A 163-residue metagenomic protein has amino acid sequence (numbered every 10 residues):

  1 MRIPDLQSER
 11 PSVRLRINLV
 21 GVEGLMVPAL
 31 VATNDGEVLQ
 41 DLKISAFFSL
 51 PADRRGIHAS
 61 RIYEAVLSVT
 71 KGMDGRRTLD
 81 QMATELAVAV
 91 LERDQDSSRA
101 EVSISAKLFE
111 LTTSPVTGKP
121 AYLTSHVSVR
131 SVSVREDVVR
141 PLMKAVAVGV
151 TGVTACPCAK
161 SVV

Functional and structural regions predicted by a protein language model:
M1-V163: N-terminal intrinsically disordered, cationic/polar leader segments that include organellar targeting peptides
